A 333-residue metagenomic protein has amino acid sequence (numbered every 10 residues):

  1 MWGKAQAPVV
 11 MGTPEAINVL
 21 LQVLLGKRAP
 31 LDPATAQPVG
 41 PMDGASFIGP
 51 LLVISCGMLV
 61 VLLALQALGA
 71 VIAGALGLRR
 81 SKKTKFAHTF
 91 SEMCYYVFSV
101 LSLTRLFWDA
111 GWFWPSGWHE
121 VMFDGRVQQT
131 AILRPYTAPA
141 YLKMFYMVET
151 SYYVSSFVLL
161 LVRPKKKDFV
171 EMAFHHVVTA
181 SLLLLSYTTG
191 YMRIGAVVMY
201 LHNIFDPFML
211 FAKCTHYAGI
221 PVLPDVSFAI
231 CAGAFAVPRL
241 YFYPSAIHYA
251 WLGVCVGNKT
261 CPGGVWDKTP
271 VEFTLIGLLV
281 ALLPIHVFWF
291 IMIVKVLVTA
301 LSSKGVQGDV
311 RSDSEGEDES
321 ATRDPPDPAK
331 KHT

Functional and structural regions predicted by a protein language model:
M1-R193, K213-G219, L223-F235, Y241-L283 (+1 more regions): Membrane-helix and juxtamembrane interface regions of eukaryotic multi-pass membrane proteins
M199-N203, A232-A236: Transmembrane helix-bundle signature of multi-pass membrane transporters/permeases
L201-A212: Alpha-helical transmembrane segments and their membrane-interface exit regions
